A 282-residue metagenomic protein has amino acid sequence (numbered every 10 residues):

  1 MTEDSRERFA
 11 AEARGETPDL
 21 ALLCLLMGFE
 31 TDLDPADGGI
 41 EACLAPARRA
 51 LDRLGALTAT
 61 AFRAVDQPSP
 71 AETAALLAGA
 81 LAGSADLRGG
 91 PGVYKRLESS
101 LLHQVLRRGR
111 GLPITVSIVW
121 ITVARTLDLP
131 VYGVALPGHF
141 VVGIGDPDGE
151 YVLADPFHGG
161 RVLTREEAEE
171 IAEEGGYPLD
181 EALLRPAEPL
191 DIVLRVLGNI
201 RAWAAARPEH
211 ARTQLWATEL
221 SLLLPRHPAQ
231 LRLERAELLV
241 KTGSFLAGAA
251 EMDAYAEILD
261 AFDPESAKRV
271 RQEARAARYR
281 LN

Functional and structural regions predicted by a protein language model:
M1-N282: A structural boundary/capping signal
